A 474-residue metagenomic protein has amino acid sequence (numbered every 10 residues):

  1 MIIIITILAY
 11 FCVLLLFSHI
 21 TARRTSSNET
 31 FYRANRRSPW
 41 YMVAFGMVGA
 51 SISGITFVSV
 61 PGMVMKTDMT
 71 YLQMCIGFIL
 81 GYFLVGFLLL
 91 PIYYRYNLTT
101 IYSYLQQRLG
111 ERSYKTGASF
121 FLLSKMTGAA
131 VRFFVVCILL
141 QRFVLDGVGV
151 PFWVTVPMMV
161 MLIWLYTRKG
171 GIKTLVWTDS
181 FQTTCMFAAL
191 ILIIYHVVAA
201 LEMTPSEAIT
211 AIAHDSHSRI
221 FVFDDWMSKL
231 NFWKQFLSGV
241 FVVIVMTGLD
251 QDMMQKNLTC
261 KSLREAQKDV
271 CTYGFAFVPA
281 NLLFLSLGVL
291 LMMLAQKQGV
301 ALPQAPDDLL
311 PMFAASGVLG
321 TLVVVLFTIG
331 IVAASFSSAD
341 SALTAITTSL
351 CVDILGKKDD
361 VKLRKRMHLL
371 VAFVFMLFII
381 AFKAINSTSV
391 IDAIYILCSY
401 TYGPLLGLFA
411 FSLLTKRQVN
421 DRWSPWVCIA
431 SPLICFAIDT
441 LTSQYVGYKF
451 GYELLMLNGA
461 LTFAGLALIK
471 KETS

Functional and structural regions predicted by a protein language model:
M1-A22, A34, M42, G62-L98 (+3 more regions): Extracellular loop-to-transmembrane helix junctions
M1-F57, T167-G170, T183, A189: Membrane-interface "cap" regions at the ends of multi-pass membrane proteins
I7-F17, Y82-G86, F121, I138 (+9 more regions): Hydrophobic core segments of alpha-helical transmembrane domains in multi-pass membrane transport and ion-translocation
L16-R24, M126-F133, C137-V154, L165-R168 (+4 more regions): Hydrophobic alpha-helical segments and their helix-loop junctions in multi-pass secondary transporters
S27-A44, F152, I396-L468, S474: C-terminal membrane-solvent junction of multi-pass transporters and transport-like membrane proteins
S38-M47, R108-G117, Q182-Y195, F275 (+2 more regions): Small-residue-rich segments of transmembrane alpha-helices in multi-pass membrane proteins, especially helix faces
K66-K169, N257-I396: Helix-loop-helix junctions that connect adjacent transmembrane helices in secondary transporters/permeases, recognized
